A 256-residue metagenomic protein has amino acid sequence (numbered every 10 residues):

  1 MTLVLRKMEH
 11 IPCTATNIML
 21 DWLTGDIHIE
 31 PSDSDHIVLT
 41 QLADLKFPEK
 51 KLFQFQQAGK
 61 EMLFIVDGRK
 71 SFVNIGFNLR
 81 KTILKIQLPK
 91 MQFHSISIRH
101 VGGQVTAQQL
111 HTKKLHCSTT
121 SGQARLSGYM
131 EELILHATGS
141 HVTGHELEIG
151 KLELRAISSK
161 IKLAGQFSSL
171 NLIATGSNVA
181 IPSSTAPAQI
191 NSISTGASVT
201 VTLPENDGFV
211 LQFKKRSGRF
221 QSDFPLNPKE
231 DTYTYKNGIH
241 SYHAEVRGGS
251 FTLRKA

Functional and structural regions predicted by a protein language model:
M1-A256: Intrinsically disordered, low-complexity terminal regions
